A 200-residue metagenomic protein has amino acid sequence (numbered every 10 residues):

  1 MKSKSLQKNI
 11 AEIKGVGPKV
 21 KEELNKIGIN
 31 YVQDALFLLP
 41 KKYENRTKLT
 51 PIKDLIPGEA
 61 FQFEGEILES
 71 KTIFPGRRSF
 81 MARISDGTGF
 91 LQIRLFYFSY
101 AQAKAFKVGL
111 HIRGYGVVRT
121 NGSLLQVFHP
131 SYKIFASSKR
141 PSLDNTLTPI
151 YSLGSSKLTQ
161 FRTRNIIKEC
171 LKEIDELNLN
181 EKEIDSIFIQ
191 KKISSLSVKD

Functional and structural regions predicted by a protein language model:
M1-E12: Long, highly charged, low-complexity intrinsically disordered interaction regions that mediate electrostatic DNA/RNA
L24-V32: Patatin-like phospholipase
V32, F61, I112-G114: Short beta-strand segments enriched for Tyr within beta-sheet-rich domains, predominantly fibronectin type III
L38-L68: OB-fold nucleic-acid-binding modules
I73-D200: Upstream accessory/linker segments immediately N-terminal to the RecA-like ATPase cores of bacterial MutS and a subset
